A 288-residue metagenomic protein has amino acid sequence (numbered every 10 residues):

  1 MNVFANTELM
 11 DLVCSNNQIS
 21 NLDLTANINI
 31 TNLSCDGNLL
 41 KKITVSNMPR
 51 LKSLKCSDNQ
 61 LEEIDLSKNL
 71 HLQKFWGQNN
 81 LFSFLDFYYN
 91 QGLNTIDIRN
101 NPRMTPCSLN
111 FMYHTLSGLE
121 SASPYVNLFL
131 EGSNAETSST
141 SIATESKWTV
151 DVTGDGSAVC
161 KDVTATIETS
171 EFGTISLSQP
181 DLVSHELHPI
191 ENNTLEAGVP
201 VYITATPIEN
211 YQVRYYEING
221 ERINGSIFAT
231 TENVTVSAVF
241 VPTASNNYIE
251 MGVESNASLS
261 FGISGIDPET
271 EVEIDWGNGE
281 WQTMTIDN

Functional and structural regions predicted by a protein language model:
M1, L22, I43, I64 (+4 more regions): Canonical leucine-rich repeat
F4-T7, I28, P49, Y89-Q91 (+4 more regions): N-terminal capping/linker segments that flank leucine-rich repeat
L9, I19, I30, L40 (+7 more regions): Conserved hydrophobic position(s) of the canonical leucine-rich repeat
M10-C14, T31-C35, K52-C56, Q73-G77 (+2 more regions): Conserved hydrophobic beta-strand positions in leucine-rich repeat
S15, S34-D36, K55-S57, Q78 (+2 more regions): Short acidic/polar micro-motifs centered on Gly/Asp/Asn
N17, N38, N59, N80 (+2 more regions): Consensus "Asn ladder" position of solenoid repeat domains
E196, S226-T235, D287-N288: Solvent-exposed segments in extracellular or luminal domains encompassing
V199-G225: Surface-exposed interfaces of beta-sheet-rich extracellular modules
